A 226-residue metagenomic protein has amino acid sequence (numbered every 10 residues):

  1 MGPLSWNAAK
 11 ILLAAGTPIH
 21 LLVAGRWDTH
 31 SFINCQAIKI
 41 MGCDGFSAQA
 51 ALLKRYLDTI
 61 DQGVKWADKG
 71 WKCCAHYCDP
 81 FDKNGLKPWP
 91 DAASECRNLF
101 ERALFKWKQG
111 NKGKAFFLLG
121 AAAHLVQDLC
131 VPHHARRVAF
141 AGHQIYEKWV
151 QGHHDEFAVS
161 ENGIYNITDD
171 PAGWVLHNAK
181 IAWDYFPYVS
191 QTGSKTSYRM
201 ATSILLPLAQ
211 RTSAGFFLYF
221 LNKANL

Functional and structural regions predicted by a protein language model:
M1-Q109, F117, A135-L226: N-terminal, motif-rich segments that launch catalysis or mediate targeting to/interaction with membranes, typified by
A115-V126: Short alpha-helix carrying the canonical HExxH Zn2+-binding catalytic motif
V126-V138: Catalytic Zn2+-binding segment of zinc metalloproteases
